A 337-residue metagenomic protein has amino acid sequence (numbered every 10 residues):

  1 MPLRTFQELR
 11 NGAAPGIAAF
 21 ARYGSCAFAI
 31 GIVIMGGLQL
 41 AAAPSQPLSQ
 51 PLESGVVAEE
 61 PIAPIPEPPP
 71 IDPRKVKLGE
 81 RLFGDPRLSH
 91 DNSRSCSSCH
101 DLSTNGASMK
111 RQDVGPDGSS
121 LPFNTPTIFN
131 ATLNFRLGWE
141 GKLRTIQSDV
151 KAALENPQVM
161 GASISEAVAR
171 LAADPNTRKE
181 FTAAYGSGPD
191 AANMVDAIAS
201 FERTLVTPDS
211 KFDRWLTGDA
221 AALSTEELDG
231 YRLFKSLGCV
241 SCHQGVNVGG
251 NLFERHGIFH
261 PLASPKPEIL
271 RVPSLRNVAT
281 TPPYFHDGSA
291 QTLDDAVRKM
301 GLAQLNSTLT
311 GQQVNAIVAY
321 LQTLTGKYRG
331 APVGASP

Functional and structural regions predicted by a protein language model:
P2-G12, G16-P337: Periplasmic c-type cytochrome electron-transfer domains
